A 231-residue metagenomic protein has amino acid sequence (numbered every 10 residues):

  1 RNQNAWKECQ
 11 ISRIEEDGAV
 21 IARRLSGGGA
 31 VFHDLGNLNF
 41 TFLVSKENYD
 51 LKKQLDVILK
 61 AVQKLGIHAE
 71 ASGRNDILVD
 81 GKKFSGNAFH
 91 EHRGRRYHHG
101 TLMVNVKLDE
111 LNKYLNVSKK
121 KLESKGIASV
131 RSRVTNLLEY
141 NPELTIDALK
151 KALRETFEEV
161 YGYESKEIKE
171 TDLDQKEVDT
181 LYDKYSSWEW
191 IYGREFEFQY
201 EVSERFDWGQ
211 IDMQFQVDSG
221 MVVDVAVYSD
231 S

Functional and structural regions predicted by a protein language model:
R1-Y49: N-terminal lobe of the biotin/lipoate ligase/transferase fold
E8, E47-K53, E110, T145-A148: Short, conserved charged micro-motifs
L38-A88, T101: A generic, well-ordered mixed alpha/beta core segment in the N-terminal half of proteins
V44-N48, L138-E143, S229-S231: A generic structural motif
L65-G66, S85, R93-Y192: Long, positively charged amphipathic alpha-helical accessory segments at protein N-termini or as interdomain linkers
I127-L137, Q216-S231: A hydrophobic, small-residue-rich beta->alpha segment in the mid-to-C-terminal subdomain of diverse proteins
K176-D218: Structured beta-strand/loop patches that form or line metal/cofactor-binding pockets in enzymes
